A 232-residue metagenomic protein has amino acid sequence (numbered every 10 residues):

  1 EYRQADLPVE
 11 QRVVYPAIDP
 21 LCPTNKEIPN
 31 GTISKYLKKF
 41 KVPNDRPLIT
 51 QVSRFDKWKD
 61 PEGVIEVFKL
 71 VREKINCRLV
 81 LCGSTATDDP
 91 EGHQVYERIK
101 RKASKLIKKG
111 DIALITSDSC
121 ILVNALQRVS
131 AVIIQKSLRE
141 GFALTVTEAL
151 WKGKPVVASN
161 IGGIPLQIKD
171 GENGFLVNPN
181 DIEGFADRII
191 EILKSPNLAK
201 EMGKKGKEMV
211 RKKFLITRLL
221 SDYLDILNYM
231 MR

Functional and structural regions predicted by a protein language model:
E1-S34: A short, active-site helix/loop in glycosyltransferases that binds the activated sugar's phosphate group
L37-K59, V80: Conserved donor-binding/catalytic core segment of Leloir-type glycosyltransferases
G83, T87-I121, A125: Nucleotide-activated donor-binding/catalytic signature segment of Leloir-type glycosyltransferases, i.e., the conserved
N124, T147-W151, P165-L166, E172: Short alpha-helical segment that forms part of, or immediately flanks, the ligand-binding pocket in carbohydrate-active
L138: Aromatic "clamp/platform" in nucleotide-sugar-dependent glycosyltransferases that forms part of the donor/acceptor
P155-A158, I168: Short hydrophobic beta-strand element within catalytic cores of glycosyltransferases and related nucleotide-activated
D170-G171, F175-I182, E191-P196: Conserved acidic donor-binding segment of nucleotide-sugar-dependent glycosyltransferases
N197-L227: A charged, aromatic-enriched C-terminal amphipathic alpha-helix characteristic of glycosyltransferases across folds
